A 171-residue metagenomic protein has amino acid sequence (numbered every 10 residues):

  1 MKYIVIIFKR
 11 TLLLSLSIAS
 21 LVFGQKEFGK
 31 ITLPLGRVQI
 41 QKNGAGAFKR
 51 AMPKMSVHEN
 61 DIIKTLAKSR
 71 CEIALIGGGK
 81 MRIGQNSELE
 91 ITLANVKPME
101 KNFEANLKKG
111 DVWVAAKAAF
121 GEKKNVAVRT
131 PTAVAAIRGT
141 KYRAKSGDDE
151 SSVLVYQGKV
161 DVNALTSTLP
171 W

Functional and structural regions predicted by a protein language model:
K2-L12: Bacterial N-terminal signal peptides that target proteins for export
S15-L16, A144: A periodicity- and composition-biased signal for non-globular, repetitive helical segments
L16-G24: Hydrophobic h-region of N-terminal signal peptides that target proteins for export in Gram-negative bacteria
Q25-W171: Flexible, surface-exposed loop/linker segments and immediately adjacent secondary-structure boundaries
